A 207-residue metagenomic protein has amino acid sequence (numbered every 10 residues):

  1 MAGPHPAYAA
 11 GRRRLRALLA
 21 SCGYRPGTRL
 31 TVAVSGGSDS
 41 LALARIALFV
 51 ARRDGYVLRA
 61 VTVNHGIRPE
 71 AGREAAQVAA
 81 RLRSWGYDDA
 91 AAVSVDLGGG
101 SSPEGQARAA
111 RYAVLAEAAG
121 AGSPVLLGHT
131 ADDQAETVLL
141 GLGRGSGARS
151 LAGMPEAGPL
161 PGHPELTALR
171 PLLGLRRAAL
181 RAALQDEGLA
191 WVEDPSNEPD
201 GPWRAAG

Functional and structural regions predicted by a protein language model:
M1-G207: Core alpha/beta nucleotide-donor-binding catalytic domains of modification enzymes
